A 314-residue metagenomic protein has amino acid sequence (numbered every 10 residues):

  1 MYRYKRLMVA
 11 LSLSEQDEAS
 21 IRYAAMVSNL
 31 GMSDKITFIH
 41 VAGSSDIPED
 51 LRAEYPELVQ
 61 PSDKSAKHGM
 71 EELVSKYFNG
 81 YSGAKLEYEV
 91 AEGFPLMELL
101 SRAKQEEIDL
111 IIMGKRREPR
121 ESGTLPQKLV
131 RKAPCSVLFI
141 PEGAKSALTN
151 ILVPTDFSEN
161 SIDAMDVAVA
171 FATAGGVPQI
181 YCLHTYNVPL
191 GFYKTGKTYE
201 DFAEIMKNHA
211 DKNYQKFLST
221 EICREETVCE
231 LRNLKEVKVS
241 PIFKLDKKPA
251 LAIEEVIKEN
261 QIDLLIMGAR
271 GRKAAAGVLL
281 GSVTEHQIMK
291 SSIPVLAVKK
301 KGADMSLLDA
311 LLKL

Functional and structural regions predicted by a protein language model:
M1-P56, N150-N208, K290, K300-M305 (+1 more regions): Small/aliphatic-rich secondary-structure junction motif
M1-Y2, Y23-M26, G43, P56-E57 (+5 more regions): Structural beta-alpha unit
P56-H68, D201-K216: A short acidic, glycine-rich active-site loop that binds or catalyzes chemistry on phosphate/adenosine moieties
S62-S82: N-terminal Rossmann-like dinucleotide/flavin-binding domain of flavoprotein oxidoreductases that bind FAD/FMN
L110-K128, A147-L148, L264-K290, D304: Glycine-rich, Arg-bearing micro-motifs that act as flexible, cationic patches
I112-K115, V137-E142, V295-K299: Short beta-strand elements of ligand-binding domains
P126-G143: Short, structured interface segments
